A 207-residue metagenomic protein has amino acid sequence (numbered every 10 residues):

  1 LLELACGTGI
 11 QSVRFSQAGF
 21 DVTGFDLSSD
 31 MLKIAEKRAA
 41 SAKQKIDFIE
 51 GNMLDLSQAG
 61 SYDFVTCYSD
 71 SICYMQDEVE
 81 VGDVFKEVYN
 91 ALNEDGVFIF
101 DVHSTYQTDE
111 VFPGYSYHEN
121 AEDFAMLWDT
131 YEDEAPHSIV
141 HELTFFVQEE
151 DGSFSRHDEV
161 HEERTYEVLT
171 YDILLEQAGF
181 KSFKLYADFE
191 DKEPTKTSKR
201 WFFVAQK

Functional and structural regions predicted by a protein language model:
L1-A5: Conserved class I S-adenosyl-L-methionine
I10-D55: Class I SAM-dependent methyltransferase SAM/SAH-binding core
S57-F64: A short acidic, Gly/Pro-enriched loop at the edge of an enzyme's catalytic core that lines a small-molecule cofactor
Y68-D70: Residues lining the SAM
C73-M75: A short His-aromatic
G82-E94: A short glycine-rich, Lys/Arg-flanked "PGG" loop and its adjoining helix->strand segment in the class I
I99-T170: SAM-dependent methyltransferase
E162-K207: C-terminal lobe and adjacent flexible extensions of AdoMet/dcAdoMet transferase-like proteins
